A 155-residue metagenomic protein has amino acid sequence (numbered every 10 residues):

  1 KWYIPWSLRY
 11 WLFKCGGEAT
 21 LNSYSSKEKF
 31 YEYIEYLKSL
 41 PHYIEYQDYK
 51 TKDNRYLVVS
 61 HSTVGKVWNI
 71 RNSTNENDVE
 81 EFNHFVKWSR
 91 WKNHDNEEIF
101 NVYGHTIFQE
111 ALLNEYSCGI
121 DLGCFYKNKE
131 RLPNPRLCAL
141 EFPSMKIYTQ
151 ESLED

Functional and structural regions predicted by a protein language model:
W2-P135, F142-L153: Acidic, His/Gly-enriched loop-helix segments that form or flank divalent-metal centers in metallo-dependent hydrolases
